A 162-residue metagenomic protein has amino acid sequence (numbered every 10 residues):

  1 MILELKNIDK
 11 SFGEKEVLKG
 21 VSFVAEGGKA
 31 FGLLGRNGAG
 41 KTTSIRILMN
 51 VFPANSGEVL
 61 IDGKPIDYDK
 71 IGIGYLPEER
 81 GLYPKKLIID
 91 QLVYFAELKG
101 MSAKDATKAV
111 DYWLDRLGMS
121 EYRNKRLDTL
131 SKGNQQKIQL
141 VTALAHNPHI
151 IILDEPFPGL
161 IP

Functional and structural regions predicted by a protein language model:
R36-G40: Walker A (P-loop) phosphate-binding loop of ABC-type ATPase nucleotide-binding domains
G57-I71: Conserved ABC transporter NBD signature motif
E79, K86-L98: Q-loop/switch helix immediately C-terminal to the Walker
V93, E97, D105-Y122: Conserved ABC ATPase "signature" region
R126-L130: Conserved ABC ATPase signature
I151-E155: Catalytic Walker B motif of ABC-type/P-loop ATPase nucleotide-binding domains
